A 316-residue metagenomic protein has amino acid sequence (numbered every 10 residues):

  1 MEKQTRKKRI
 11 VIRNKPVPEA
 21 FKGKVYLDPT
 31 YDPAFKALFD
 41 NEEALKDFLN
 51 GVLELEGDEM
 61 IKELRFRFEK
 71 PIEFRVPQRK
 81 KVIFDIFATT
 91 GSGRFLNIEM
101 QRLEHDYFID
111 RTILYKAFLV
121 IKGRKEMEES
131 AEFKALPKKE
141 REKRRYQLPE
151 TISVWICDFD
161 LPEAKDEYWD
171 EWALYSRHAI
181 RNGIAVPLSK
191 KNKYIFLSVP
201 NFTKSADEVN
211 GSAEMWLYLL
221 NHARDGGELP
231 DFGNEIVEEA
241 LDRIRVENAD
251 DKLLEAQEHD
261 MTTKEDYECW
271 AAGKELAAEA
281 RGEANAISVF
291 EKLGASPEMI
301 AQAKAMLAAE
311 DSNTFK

Functional and structural regions predicted by a protein language model:
M1-K193, S205, A277, R281 (+1 more regions): Accessory alpha/beta interaction modules
E2-V25, P29, G51-V52, F87 (+3 more regions): Short, charged alpha-helical interaction segments and adjacent helix-coil junctions
W172, I180-P200, V209-A223: Low-complexity, glycine/alanine/valine/leucine- and proline-rich hydrophobic stretches
